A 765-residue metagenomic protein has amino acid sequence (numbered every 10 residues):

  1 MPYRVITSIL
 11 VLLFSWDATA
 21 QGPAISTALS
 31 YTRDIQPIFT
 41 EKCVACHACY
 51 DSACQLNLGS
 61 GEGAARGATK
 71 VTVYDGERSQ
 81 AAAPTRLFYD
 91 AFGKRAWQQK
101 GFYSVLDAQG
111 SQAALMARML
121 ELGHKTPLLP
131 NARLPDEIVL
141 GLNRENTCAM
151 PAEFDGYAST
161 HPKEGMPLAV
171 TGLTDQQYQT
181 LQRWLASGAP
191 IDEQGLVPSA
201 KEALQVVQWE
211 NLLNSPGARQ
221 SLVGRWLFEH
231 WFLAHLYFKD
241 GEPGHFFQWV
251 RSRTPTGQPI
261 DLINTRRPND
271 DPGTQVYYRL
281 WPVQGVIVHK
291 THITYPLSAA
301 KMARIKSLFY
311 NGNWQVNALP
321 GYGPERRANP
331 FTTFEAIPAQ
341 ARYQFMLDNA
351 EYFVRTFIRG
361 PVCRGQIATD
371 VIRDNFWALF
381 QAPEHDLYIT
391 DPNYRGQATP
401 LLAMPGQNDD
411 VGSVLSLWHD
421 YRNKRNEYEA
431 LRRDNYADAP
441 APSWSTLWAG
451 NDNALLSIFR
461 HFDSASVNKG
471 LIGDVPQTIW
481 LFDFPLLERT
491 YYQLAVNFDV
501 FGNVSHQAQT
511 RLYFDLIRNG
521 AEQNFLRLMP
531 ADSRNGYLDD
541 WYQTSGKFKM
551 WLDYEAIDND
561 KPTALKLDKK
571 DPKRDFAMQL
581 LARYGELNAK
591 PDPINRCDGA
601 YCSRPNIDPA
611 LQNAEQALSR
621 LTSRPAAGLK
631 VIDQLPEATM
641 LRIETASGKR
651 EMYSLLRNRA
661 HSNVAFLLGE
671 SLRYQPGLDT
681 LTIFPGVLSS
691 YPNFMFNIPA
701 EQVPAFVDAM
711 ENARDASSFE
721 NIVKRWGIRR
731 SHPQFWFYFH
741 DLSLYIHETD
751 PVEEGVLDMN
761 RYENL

Functional and structural regions predicted by a protein language model:
M1-V5: Positively charged n-region of N-terminal signal peptides that target proteins for export
I6-S15: Bacterial N-terminal signal peptides
A20-L765: Aromatic- and Gly/Pro-enriched helix-to-coil junctions and flexible linker segments
